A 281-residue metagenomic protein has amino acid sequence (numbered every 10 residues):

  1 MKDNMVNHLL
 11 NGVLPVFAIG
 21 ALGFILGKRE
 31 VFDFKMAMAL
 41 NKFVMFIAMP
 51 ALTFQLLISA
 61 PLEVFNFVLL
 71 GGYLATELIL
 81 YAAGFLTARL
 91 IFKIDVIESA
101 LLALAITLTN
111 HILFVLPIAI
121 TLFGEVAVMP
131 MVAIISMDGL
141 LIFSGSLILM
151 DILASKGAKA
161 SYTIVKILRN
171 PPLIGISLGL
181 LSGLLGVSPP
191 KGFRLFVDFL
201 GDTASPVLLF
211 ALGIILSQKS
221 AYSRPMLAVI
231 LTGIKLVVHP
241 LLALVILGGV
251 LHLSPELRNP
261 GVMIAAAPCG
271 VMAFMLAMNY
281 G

Functional and structural regions predicted by a protein language model:
M1-G281: Alpha-helical transmembrane segments of multi-pass small-molecule/ion transporters
